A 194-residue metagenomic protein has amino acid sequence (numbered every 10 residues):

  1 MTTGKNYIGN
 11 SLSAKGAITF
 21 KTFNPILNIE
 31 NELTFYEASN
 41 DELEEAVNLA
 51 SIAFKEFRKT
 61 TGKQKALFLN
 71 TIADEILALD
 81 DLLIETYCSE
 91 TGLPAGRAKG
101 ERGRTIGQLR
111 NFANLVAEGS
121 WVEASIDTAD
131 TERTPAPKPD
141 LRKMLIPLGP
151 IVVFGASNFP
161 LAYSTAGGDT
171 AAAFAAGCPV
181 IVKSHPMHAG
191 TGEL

Functional and structural regions predicted by a protein language model:
M1-A136: N-terminal Rossmann-like NAD(P)+-binding subdomain of aldehyde/semialdehyde dehydrogenases
S120-L194: Rossmann-like NAD(P) dinucleotide-binding subdomain of oxidoreductase/dehydrogenase enzymes
